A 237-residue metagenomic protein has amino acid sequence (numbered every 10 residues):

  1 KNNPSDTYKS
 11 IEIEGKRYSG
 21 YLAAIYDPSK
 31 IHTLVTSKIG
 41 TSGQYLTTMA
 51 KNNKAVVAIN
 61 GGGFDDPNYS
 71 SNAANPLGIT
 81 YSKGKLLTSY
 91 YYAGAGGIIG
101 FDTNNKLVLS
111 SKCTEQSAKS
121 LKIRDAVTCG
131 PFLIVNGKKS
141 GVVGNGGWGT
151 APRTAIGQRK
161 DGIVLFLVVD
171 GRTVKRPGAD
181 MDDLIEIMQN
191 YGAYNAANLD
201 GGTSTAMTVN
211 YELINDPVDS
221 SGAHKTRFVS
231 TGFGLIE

Functional and structural regions predicted by a protein language model:
K1-E237: Gly/Ser/Thr/Pro-rich low-complexity, intrinsically disordered segments
